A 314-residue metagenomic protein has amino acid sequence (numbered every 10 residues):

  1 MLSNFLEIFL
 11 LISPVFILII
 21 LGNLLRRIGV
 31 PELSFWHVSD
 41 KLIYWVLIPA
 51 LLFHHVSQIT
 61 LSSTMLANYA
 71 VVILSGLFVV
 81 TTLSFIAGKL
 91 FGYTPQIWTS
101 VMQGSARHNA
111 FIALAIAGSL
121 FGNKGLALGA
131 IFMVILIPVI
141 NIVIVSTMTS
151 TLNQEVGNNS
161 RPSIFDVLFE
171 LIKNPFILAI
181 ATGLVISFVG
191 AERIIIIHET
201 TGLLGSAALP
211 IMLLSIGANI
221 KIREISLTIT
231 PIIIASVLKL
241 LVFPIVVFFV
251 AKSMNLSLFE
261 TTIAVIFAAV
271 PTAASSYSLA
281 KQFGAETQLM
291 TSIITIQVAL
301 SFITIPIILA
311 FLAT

Functional and structural regions predicted by a protein language model:
M1-T314: Alpha-helical transmembrane segments of multi-pass small-molecule/ion transporters
